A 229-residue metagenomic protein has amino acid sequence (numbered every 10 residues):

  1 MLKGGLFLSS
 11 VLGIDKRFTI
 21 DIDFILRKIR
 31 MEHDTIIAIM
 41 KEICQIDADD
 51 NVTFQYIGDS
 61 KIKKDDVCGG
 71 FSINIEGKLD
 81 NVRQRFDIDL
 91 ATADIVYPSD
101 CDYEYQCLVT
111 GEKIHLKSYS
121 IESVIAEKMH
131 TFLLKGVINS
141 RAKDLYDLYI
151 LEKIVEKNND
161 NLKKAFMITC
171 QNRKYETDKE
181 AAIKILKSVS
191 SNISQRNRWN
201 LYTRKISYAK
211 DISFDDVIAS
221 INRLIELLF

Functional and structural regions predicted by a protein language model:
M1, S9-F18, I22-F229: Structured mid-to-C-terminal alpha-helical surface segments
